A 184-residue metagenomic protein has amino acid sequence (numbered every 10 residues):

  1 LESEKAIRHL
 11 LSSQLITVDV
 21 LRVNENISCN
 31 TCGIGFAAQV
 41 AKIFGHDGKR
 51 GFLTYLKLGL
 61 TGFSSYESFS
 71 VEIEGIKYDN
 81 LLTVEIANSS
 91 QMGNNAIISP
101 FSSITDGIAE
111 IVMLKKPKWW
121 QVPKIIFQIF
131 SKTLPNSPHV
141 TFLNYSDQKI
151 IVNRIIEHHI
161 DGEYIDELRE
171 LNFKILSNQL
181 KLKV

Functional and structural regions predicted by a protein language model:
L1-T83: Catalytic core of DAGKc-family lipid kinases
V23, K42-I43, I86, V112-L114 (+1 more regions): Short beta-strand-to-turn element immediately C-terminal to the catalytic PLP-Schiff-base lysine in fold type I
G33, A37, E85-P100: Glycine-rich phosphate/pyrophosphate-binding beta-alpha loops
A37-V40, N80, M92-N95, W120-V122: Short acidic/glycine-rich loop or secondary-structure boundary segments that cap or lie
H46-T54, P100-W120: Gly/Ser/Thr-rich active-site loops/lids in small-molecule metabolic enzymes that frequently grip phosphoryl groups
Y78, S103, M113-V184: ATP/nucleoside-binding phosphotransfer catalytic cores, i.e., glycine-rich phosphate-binding loops
